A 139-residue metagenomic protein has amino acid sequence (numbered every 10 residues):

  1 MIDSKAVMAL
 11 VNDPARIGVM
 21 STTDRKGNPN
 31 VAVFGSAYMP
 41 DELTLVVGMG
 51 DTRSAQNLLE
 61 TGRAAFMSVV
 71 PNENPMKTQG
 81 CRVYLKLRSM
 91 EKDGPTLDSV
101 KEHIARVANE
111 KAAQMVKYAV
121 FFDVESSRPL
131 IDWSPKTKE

Functional and structural regions predicted by a protein language model:
M1-R16: Short, basic/aromatic recognition patches
V7-A9, G35, A108-A112: A generic local secondary-structure boundary/capping motif
P14-G50: Short beta-strand segments
G18, A64-A65, Q79-V83, V116-V120 (+1 more regions): Generic beta-strand structural signal
M49-T52, D123-E125: A structural micro-motif recognizing beta-strand termini and the immediately following turn/loop segments
D51-I104: Short, structured beta-strand-loop surface elements
P75, A108-E139: Short, active-site-adjacent segments that bind or coordinate small-molecule cofactors and metal centers
